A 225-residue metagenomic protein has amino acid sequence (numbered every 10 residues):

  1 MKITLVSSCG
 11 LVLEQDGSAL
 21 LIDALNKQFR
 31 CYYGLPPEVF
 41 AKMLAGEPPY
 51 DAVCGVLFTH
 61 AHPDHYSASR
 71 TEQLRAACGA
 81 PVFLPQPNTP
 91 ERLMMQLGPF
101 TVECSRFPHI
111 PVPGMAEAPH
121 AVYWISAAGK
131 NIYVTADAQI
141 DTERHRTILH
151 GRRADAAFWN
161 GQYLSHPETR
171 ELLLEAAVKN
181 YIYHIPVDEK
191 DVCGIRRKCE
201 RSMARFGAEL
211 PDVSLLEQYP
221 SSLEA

Functional and structural regions predicted by a protein language model:
M1-R30, G34-K42, R197-R201, R205-A225: Zn-dependent metallo-beta-lactamase
K2-L5, L20-D23, T101-H109, N131-D137 (+1 more regions): Active-site-proximal beta-strand elements of phosphoester/diester hydrolases
L13-G17, L97, W124-A128: Active-site beta-strand termini and strand-to-loop segments that position acidic
D16-V56, S69-Q73, P113, Q139-R152: Pre-active-site segment of Zn-dependent metallo-hydrolases
L21-D23, A52-D64, A68, F83-Q86 (+5 more regions): Active-site neighborhood of phospho(di)ester-bond hydrolases with catalytic His/Asp-centered motifs
C31, M43-T101: Active-site HxH/HxHxD metal-binding segment of metal-dependent hydrolases
T89-P99, E117, I148, R170-A225: Binuclear metal-ion centers of metallo-dependent hydrolases, dominated by the metallo-beta-lactamase
P111-A176: Active-site-proximal loop/helix segments of hydrolase catalytic cores
